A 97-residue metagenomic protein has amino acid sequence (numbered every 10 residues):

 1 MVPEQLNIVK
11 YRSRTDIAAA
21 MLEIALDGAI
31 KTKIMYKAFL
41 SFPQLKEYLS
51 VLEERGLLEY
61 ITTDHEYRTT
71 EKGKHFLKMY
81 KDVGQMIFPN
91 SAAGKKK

Functional and structural regions predicted by a protein language model:
M1-A19: Short alpha-helical segments that sit at the start of domains
M1-P3, K81-K97: Amphipathic alpha-helical dimerization/coiled-coil segments that flank or bridge DNA-binding/regulatory modules
M21-G28: Short helix-to-turn junction characteristic of helix-turn-helix DNA-binding domains, especially the helix
G28-K37: Short acidic, hydrophobic short linear motifs in intrinsically disordered regions
F39-E54: Short amphipathic alpha-helical interaction segments
E53-T63: A short, conserved structural fragment
H65-Y80: Basic, amphipathic "hinge/linker" alpha-helix immediately C-terminal to the N-terminal HTH DNA-binding motif
